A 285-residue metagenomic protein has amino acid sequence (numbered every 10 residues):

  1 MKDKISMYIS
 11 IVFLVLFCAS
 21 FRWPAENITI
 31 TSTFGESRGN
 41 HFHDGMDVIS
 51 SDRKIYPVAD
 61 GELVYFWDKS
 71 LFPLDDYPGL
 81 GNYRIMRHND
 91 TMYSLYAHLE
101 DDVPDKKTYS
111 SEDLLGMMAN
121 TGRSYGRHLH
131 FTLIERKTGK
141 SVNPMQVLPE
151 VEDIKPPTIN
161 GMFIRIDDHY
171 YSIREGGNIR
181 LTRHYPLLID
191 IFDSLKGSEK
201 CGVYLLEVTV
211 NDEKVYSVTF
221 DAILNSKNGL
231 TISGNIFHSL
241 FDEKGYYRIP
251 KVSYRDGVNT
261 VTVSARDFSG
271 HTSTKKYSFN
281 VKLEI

Functional and structural regions predicted by a protein language model:
M1-I9: Bacterial N-terminal signal peptides that target proteins for export
F17-Y83, S111, M118-L129, K140-E207 (+3 more regions): Surface-exposed, glycine-biased beta-strand/turn segments
I49-S51, Y56-P57, R87-L114: Short histidine-centered loop motifs in beta-beta connectors
N89, D167-D168, V210-E213: Short strand-turn-strand beta-turns centered on an Asx-Gly dipeptide
L95, E199-R255: Exoplasmic/lumenal beta-rich domain surfaces
E135, V151-I154, V281-I285: Extracellular interdomain linker/stem segments of modular secreted and single-pass surface proteins
K137, R266-H271: Short, solvent-exposed loop/turn segments at the edges of extracellular beta-sandwich modules
S269-I285: Short beta-strand elements
